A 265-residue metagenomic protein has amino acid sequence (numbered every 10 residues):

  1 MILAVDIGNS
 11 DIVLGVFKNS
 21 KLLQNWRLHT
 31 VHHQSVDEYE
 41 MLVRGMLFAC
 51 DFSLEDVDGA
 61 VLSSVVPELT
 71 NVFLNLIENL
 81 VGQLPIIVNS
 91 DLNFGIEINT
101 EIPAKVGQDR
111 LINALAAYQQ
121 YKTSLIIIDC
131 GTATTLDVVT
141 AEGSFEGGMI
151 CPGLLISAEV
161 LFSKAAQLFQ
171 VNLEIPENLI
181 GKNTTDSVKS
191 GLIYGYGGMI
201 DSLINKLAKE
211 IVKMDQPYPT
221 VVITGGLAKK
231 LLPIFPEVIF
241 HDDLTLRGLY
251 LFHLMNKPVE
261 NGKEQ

Functional and structural regions predicted by a protein language model:
M1-L92: N-terminal glycine/serine-rich phosphate-binding loop of ATP-dependent small-molecule kinases, especially carbohydrate
M1-N25, A117, T123-F145, L161 (+1 more regions): Gly/Thr-rich phosphate-binding beta-strand-loop-beta motif of the actin/hexokinase/Hsp70
V31-S35, V106-Q108, N113-K122, I127 (+3 more regions): Glycine-rich phosphate-binding loop plus the immediately following alpha-helix
H33-Q34, L92-G95, L244-G248: A short acidic, often aromatic-flanked loop/helix-cap motif at beta-alpha or helix-coil junctions that lines enzyme
C50-E55, Q120-K122, A208-Q216: Glycine-rich phosphate-binding loop signature in dinucleotide/nucleotide-binding domains
F52-K105, E142-G148, G153-L154, K182-I193 (+2 more regions): Short beta-strand-loop/turn "lid" adjacent to the catalytic site in phosphate-handling enzymes
A166, I193, I239-Q265: Glycine-rich phosphate-binding/hydrolytic loop that grips phosphoryl groups
Y196-M214: A short, acidic, amphipathic alpha-helical segment used as a generic capping/interface helix at domain edges
